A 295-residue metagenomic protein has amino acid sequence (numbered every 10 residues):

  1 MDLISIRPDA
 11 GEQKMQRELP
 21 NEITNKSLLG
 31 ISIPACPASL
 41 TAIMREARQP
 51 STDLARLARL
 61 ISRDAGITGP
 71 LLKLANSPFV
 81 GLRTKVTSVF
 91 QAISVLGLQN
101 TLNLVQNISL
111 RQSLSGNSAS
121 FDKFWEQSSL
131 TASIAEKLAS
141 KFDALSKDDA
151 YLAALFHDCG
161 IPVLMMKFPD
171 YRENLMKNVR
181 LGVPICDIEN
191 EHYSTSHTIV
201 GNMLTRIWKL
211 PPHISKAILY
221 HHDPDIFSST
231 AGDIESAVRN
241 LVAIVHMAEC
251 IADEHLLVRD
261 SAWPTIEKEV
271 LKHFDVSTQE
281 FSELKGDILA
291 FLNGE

Functional and structural regions predicted by a protein language model:
D2-Y171, M176, R180, P184-R259 (+1 more regions): Conserved alpha-helical "signature site" that marks functionally important helical segments or helix/loop junctions
V245-E295: C-terminal appended segment following the main domain
